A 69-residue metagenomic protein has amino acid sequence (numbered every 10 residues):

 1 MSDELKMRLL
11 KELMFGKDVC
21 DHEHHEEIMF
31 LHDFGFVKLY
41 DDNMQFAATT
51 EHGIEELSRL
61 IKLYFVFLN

Functional and structural regions predicted by a protein language model:
M1-H22, K62-Y64, L68: Short amphipathic alpha-helical interface segments
L9-L13, L31, L57: Generic leucine side-chain signal with a strong bias for well-ordered alpha-helical environments
H25-M29: Short, hydrophobic-biased segments on the C-terminal half of alpha helices that form "recognition helices"
D33-D42: A short, conserved structural fragment
M44-T49: Minor-groove-contacting beta-hairpin "wing" of winged helix-turn-helix DNA-binding domains
E51-N69: Short, amphipathic alpha-helical interaction segments positioned at domain boundaries
